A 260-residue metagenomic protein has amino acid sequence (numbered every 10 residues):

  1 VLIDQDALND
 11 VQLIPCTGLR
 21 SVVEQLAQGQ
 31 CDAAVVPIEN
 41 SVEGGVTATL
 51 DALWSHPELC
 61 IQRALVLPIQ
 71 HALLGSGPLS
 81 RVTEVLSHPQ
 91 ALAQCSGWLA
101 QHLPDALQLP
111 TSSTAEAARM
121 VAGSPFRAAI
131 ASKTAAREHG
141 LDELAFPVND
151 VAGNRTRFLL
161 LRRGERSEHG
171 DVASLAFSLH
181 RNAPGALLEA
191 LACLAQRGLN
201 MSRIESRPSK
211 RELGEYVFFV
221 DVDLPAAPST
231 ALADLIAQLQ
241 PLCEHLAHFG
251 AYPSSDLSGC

Functional and structural regions predicted by a protein language model:
V1-C260: Domain-level signature for soluble enzymes in the chorismate/prephenate branch of the shikimate pathway
